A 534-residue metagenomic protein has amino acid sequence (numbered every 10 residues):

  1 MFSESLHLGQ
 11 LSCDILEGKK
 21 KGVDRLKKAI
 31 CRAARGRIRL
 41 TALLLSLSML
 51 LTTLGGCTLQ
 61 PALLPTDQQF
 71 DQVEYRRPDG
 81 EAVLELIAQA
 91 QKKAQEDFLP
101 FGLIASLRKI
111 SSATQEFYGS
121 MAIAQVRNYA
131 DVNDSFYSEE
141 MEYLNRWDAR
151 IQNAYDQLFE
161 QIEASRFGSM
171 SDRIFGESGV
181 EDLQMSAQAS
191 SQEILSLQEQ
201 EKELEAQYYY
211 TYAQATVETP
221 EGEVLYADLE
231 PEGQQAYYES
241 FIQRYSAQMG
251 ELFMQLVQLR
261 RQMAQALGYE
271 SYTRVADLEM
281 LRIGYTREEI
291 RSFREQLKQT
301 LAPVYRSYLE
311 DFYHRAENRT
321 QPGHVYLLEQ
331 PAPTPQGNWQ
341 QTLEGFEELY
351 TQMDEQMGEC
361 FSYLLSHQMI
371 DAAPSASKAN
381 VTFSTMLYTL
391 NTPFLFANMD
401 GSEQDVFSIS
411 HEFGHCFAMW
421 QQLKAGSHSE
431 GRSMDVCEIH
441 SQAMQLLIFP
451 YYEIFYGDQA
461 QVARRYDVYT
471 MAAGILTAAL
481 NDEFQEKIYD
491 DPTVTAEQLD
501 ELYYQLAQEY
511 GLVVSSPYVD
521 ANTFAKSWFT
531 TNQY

Functional and structural regions predicted by a protein language model:
M1-R35: N-terminal secretory signal peptides that target proteins for export/translocation
L45-T53: Hydrophobic core
Q60-A332: A well-structured
Q330-L390, S402-E403: Auxiliary, metal-adjacent structural segments of Zn-dependent hydrolase domains
D400-W420, S441, L446: Active-site recognition of the HExxH zinc-binding catalytic motif
H428-H440, T470-A473, Y534: Active-site metal-coordination segments of metallo-dependent hydrolases
Y452-N532: Long, amphipathic alpha-helical stalk/connector segments used for oligomerization, subunit docking, or mechanical
